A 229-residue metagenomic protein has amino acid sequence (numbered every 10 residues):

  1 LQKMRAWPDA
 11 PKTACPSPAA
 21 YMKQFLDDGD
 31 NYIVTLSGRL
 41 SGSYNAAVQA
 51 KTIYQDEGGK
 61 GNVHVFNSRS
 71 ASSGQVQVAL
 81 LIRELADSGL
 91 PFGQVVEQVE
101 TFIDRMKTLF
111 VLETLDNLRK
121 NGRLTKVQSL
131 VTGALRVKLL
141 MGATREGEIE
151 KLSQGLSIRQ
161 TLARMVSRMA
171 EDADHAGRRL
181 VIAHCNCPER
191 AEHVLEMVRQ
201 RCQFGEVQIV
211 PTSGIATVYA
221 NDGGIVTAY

Functional and structural regions predicted by a protein language model:
L1-A20: N-terminal glycine-rich anion-binding loop in soluble enzyme alpha/beta folds
M4, G29-I33, Q55-F66, I209: Glycine/charged-rich beta-loop-alpha catalytic/anionic-binding loops adjacent to active sites
M4-W7, D28, F102, M106: Alpha-helix boundary/capping residues
W7, Q24-Y32, E206, Y229: Generic structural signal for short, solvent-exposed loop/turn connectors between secondary structure elements
S17-A47, Y54: N-terminal glycine-rich phosphate/adenylate-binding segment common to multiple enzyme folds
L40-S43, A47-T52, N62-H64, S70-Y229: Mixed-charge interfacial surface used for oligomerization/domain docking and macromolecular partner engagement
